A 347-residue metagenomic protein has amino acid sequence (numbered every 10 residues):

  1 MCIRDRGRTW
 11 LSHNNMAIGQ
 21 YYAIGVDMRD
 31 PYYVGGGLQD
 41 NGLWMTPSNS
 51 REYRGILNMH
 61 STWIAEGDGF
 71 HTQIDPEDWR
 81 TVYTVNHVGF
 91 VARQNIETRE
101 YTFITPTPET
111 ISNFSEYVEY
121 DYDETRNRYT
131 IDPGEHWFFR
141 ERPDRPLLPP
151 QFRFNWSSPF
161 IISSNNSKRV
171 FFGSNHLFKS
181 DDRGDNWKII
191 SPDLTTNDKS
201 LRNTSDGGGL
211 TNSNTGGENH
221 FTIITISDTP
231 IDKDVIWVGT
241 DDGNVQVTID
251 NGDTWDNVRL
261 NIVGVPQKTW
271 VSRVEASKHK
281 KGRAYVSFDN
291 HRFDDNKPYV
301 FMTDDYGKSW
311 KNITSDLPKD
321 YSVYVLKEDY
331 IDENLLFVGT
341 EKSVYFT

Functional and structural regions predicted by a protein language model:
R4-T347: Beta-propeller blade termini and top-face loops
